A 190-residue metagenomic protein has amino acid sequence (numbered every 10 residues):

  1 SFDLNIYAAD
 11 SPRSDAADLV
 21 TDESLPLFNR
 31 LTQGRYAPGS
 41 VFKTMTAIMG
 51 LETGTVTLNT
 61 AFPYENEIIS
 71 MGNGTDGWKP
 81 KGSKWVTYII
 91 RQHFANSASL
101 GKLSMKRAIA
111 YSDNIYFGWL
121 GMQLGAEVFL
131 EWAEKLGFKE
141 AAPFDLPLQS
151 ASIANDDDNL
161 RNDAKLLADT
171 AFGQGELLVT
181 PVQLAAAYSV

Functional and structural regions predicted by a protein language model:
S1-S40, M45-V190: Beta-lactam-recognizing serine transpeptidase/beta-lactamase-like catalytic domain environment
